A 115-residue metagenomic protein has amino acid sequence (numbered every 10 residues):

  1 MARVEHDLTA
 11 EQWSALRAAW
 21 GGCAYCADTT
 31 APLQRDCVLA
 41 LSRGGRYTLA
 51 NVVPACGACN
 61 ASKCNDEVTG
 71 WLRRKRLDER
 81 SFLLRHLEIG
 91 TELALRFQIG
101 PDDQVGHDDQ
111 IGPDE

Functional and structural regions predicted by a protein language model:
M1-G22, L83-E88: Short, charged surface segments at domain edges that flank catalytic/cofactor-binding sites
G22-G57, K63-K75: Histidine-centered nuclease catalytic patch
A50-N51, A61-E115: A detector for short metal-coordination/catalytic motifs
